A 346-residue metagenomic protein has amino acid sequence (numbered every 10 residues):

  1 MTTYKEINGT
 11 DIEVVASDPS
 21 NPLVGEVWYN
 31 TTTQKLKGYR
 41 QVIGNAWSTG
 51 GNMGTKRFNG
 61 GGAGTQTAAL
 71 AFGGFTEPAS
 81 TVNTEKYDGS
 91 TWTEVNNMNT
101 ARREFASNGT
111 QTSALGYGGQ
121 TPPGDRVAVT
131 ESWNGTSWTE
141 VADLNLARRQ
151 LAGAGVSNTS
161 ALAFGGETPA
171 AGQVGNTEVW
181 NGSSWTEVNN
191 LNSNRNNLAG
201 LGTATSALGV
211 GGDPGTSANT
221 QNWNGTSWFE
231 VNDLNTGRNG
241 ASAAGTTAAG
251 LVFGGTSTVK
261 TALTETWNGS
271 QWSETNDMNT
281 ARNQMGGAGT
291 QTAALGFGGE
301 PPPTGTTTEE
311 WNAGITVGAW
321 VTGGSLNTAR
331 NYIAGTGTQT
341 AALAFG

Functional and structural regions predicted by a protein language model:
M1-G346: Polar, enzyme-active/binding microenvironments
